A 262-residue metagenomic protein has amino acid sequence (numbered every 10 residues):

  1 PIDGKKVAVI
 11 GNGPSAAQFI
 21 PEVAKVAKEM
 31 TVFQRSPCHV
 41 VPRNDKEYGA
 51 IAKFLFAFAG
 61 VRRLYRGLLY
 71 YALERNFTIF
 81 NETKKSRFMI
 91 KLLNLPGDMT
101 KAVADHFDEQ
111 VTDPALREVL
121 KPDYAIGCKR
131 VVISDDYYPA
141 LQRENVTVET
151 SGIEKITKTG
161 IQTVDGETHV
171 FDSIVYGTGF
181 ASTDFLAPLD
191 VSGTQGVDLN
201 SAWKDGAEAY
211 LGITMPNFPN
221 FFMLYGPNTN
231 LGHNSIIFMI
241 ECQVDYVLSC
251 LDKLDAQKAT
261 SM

Functional and structural regions predicted by a protein language model:
P1-K5, N12, F19, V26-M262: N-terminal FAD-binding dinucleotide-binding subdomain shared by FAD-dependent oxidases/monooxygenases
